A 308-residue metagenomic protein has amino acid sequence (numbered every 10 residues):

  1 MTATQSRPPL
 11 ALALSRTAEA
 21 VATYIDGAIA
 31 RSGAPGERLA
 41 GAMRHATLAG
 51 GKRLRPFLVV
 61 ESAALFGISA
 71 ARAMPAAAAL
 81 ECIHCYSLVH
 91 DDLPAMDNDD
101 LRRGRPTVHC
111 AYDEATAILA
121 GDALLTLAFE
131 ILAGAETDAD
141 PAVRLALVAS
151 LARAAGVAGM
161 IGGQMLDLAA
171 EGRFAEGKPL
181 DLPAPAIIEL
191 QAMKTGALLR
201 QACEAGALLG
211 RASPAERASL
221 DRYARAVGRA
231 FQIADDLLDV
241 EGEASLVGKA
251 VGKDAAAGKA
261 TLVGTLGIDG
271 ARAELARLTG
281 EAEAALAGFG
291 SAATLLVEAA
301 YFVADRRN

Functional and structural regions predicted by a protein language model:
M1-A30: N-terminal amphipathic/basic leader segments beginning at the initiator methionine
E19, I29, G33-A284, S291-A304: Mg2+-dependent prenyl diphosphate-binding active-site environment of isoprenoid biosynthetic enzymes
